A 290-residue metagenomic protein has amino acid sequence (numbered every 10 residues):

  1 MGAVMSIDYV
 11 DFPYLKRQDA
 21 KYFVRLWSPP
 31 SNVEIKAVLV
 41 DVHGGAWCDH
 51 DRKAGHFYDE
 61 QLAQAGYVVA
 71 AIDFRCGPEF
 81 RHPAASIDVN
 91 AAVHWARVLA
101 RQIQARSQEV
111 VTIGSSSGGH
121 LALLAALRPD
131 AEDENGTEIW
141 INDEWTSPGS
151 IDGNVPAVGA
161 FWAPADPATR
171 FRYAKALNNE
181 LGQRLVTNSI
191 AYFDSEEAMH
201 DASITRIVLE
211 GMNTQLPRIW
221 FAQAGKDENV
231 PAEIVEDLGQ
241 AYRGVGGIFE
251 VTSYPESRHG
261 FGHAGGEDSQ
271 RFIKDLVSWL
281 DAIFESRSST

Functional and structural regions predicted by a protein language model:
M1-T290: Alpha/beta-hydrolase superfamily serine-hydrolase fold, recognizing
